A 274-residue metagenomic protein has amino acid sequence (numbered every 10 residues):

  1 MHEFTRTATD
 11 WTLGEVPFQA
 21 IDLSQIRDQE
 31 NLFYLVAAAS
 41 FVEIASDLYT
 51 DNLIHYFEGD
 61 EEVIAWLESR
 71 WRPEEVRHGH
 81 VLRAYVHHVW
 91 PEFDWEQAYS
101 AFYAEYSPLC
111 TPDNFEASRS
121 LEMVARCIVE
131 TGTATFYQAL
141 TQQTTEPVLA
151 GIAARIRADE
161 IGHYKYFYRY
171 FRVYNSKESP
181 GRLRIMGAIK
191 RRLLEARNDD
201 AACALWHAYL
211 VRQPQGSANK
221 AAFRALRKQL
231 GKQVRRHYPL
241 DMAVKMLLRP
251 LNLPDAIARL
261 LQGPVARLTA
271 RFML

Functional and structural regions predicted by a protein language model:
M1-L274: Non-heme di-metal
